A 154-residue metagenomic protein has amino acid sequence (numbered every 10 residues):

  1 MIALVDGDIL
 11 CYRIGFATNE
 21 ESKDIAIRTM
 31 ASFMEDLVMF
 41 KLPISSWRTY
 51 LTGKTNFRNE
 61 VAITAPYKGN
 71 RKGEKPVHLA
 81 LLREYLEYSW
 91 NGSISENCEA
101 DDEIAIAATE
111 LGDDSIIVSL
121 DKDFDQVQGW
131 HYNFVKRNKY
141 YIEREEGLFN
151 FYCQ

Functional and structural regions predicted by a protein language model:
M1-E84: Domain-level signal for Mg2+-assisted phosphodiester chemistry and nucleotide/NA-binding surfaces in nucleic-acid
A26-T29, P43-I44, K68-Q154: Extended two-metal-dependent nuclease catalytic cores across DNA- and RNA-processing enzymes
